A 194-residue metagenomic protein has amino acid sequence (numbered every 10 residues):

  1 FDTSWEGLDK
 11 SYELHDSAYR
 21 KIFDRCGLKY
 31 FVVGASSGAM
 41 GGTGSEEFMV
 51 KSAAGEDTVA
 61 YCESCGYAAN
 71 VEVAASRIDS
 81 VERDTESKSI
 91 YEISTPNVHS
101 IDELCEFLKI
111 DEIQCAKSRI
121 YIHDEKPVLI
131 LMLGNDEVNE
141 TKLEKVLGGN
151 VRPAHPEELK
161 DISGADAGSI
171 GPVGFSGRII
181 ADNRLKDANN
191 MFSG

Functional and structural regions predicted by a protein language model:
F1-G194: Extended, low-hydrophobicity, polar/charged segments
